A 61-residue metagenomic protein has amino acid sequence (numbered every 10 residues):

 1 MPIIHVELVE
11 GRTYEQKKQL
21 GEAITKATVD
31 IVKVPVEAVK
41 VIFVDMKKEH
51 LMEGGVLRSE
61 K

Functional and structural regions predicted by a protein language model:
P2-K61: A domain-level signal for the structural core that forms small-molecule/cofactor-binding pockets and catalytic centers
